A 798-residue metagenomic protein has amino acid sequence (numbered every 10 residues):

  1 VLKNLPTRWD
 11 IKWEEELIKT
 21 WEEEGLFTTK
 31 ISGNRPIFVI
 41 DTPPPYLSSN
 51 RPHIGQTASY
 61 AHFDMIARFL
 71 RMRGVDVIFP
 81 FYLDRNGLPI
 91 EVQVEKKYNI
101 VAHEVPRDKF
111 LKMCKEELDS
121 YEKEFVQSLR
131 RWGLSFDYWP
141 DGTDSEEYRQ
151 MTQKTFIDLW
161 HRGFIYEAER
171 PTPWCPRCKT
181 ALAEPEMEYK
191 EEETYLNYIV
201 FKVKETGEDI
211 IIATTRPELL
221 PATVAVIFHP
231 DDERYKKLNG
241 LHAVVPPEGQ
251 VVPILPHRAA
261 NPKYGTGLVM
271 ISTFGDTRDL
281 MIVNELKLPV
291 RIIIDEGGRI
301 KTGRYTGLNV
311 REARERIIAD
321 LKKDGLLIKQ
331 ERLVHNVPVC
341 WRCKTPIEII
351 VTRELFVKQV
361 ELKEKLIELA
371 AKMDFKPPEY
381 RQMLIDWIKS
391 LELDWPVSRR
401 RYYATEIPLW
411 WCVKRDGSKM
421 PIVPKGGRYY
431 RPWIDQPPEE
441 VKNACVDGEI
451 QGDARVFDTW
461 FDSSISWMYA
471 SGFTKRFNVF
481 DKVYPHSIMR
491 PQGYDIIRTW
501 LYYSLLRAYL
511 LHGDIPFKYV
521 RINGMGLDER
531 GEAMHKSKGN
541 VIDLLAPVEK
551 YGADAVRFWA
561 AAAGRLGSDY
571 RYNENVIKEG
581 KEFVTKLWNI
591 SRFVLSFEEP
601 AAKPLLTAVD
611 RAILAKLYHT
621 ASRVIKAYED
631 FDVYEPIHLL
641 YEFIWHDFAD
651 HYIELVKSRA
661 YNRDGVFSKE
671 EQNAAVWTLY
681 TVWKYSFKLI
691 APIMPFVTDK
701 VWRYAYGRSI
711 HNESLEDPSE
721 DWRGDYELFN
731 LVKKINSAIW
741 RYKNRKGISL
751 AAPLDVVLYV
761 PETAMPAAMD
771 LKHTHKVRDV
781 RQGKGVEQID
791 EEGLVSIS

Functional and structural regions predicted by a protein language model:
V1-D231, L255, S272-E285, P289-R304 (+7 more regions): N-terminal, positively charged nucleic-acid-binding surface of large information/translation enzymes
S32, R68-D76, K97-R107, Q127 (+19 more regions): Secondary-structure transition/capping motifs at alpha-helix termini and the adjoining loop/turn into the next element
N34-T42, M65, I100-V101, V126-R131 (+9 more regions): Active-site-adjacent bridging/hinge elements
I54-R68, G74-V75, L83-D84, Q150-M151 (+8 more regions): Structured ligand/cofactor/substrate-binding pocket environments in proteins
S59, Q93-Y98, A183-E184, H229-P230 (+6 more regions): Short secondary-structure boundary/capping segments
G142-R149, A561, T607-R611: Non-catalytic interaction-recognition regions
R170-P171, T223-A225, V351-T352, T405 (+4 more regions): Short hydrophobic alpha-helical segments that form membrane-spanning helices or hydrophobic packing faces of helical
Y198, S390-F461, I465, L510-A553 (+1 more regions): Feature 926 captures the class I aminoacyl-tRNA synthetase adenylation module centered on the KMSKS loop
